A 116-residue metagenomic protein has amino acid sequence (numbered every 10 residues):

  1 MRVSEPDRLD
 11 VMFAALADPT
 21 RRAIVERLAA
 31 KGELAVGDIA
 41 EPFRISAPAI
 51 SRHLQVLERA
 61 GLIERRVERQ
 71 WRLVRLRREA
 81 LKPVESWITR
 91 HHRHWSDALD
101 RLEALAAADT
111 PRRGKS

Functional and structural regions predicted by a protein language model:
M1-R8, E26-A30, K82-S116: Amphipathic alpha-helical dimerization/coiled-coil segments that flank or bridge DNA-binding/regulatory modules
R2, D7-S46, W71-K82, S86: N-terminal helix-turn-helix DNA-binding core of bacterial DNA-binding proteins
F13, F43, L54, I88 (+2 more regions): Short amphipathic alpha-helical/adjacent loop interface patches that line ligand and macromolecule-binding sites
E41, R52, E58-R59: Alpha-helical residues within the helix-turn-helix
A49: Residues in the helix-turn-helix
V56, V67: Alpha-helical DNA-recognition elements
